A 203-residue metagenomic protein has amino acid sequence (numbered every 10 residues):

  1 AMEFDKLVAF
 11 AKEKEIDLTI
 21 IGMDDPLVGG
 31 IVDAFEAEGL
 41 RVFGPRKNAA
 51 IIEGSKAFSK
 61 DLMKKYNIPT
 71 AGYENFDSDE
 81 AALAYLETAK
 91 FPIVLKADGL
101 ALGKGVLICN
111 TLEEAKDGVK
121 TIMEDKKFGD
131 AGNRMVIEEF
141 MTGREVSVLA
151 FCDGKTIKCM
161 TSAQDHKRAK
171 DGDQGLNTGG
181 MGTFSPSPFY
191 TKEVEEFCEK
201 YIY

Functional and structural regions predicted by a protein language model:
A1-E3, E74-S78, C109: Short acidic-hydrophobic, aromatic-tinged amphipathic segments that line or gate anion-handling sites
A1-K47, E80: ATP-binding N-terminal substructure of ATP-dependent carboxylate-amine bond-forming enzymes
K6-A9, I51-A57, K170-G172: Short, charged, surface-exposed secondary-structure boundary motifs
L18-I21, A71-G72, V136: Short catalytic-loop micro-motif centered on adjacent basic/acidic residues
F43-G105: A conserved helix-loop-beta module that forms one wall/lid of the active-site cleft in ATP-utilizing catalytic domains
C109-Y203: Internal nucleotide-binding/catalytic subdomain
